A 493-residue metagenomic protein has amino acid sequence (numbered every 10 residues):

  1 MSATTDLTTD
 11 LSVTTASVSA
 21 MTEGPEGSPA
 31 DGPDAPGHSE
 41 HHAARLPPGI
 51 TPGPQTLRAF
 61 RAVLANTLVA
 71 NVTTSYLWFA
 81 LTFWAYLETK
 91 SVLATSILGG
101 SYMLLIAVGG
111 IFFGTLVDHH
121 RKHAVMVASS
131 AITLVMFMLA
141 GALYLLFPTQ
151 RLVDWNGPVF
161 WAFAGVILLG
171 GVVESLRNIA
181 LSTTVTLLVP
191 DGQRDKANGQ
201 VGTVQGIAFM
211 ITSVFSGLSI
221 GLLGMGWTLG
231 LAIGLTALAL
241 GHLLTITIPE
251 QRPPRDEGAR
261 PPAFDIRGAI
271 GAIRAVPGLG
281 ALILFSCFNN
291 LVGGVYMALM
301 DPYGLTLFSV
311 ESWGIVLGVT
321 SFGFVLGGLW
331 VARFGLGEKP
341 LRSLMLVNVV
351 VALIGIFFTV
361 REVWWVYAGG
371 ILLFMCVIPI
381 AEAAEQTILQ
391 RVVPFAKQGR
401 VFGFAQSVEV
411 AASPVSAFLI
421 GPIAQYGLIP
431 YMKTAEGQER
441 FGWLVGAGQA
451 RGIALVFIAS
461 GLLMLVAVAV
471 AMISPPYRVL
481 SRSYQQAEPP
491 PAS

Functional and structural regions predicted by a protein language model:
S2-Q55, I473-S493: Intrinsic disorder in cytosolic terminal tails and internal cytosolic loops of multi-pass membrane transporters
A3, H38, S96, V108-F112 (+8 more regions): C-terminal transmembrane bundle of multi-pass solute transporters/carriers
H41-A44, L244-G268, L480-P490: Flexible cytoplasmic inter-helical loops of multi-pass small-molecule transporters
A44-A107, G271, A275-T320, G421: Helix-loop boundary and gating motifs at the non-cytosolic
A140-G141, V173, R177, G234-P253 (+1 more regions): C-terminal membrane-cytosol helix-exit motif in multi-pass small-molecule transporters
A142-V166, F358-I371: Helix-loop junctions at membrane interfaces in 12-TM secondary transporters
V153-V159, Q205-L243: Helix-loop-helix hairpin linking two adjacent transmembrane segments in secondary transporters
V166-I207: Cytoplasmic helix-loop-helix junction between adjacent transmembrane helices in 12-TM secondary transporters
